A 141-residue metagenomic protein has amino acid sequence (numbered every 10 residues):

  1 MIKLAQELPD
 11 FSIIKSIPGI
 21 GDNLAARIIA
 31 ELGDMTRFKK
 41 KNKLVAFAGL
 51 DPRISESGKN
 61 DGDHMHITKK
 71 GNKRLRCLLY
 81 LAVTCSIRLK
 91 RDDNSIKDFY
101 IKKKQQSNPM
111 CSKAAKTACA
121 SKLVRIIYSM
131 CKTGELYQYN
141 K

Functional and structural regions predicted by a protein language model:
M1-K141: A detector of single, family-specific signature residues that are central to catalytic or substrate-handling motifs
